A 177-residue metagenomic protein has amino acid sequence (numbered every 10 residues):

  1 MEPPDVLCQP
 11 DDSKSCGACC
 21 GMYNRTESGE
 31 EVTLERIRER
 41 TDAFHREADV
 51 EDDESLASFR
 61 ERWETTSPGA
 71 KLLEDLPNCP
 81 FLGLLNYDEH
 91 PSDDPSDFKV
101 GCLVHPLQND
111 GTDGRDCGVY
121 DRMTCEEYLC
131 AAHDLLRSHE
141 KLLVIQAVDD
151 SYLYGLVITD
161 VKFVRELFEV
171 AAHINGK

Functional and structural regions predicted by a protein language model:
M1-C19, N24-E27, E35-E39, E51 (+2 more regions): Short loop/turn segments that flank or connect secondary-structure elements
V32: Glycine-rich phosphate/pyrophosphate-handling loop used in enzymes and phosphotransfer proteins
